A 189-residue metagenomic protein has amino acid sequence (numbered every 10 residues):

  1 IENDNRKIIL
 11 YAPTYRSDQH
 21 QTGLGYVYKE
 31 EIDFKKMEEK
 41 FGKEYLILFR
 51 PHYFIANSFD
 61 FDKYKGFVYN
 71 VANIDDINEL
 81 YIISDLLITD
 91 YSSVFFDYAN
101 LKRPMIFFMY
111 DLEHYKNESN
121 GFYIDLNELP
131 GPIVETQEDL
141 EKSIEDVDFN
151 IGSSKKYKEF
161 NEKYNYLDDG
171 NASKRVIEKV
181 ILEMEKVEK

Functional and structural regions predicted by a protein language model:
I1-D60, V134-T136, A172-K174: Conserved catalytic-core segment of nucleotide-activated headgroup transferases in glycan assembly
T14-D18, Y53-A56, D76-I77, S93-V94 (+4 more regions): Short, solvent-exposed loop/turn segments at secondary-structure junctions
I32-K36, N73-D76, S93, S119-N120: A generic local structural motif
E44-Y45, S84, K102: Short, well-ordered alpha-helix to beta-strand connector turns
L48, Y53-F96: Donor nucleotide-activated moiety binding/catalytic core segment of transferases that use nucleotide-activated donors
D62-G66, S93-Y164: Catalytic binding pocket for nucleotide-activated donors in carbohydrate/polymer assembly enzymes
D169-K189: C-terminal alpha-helical cap of glycosyltransferases
